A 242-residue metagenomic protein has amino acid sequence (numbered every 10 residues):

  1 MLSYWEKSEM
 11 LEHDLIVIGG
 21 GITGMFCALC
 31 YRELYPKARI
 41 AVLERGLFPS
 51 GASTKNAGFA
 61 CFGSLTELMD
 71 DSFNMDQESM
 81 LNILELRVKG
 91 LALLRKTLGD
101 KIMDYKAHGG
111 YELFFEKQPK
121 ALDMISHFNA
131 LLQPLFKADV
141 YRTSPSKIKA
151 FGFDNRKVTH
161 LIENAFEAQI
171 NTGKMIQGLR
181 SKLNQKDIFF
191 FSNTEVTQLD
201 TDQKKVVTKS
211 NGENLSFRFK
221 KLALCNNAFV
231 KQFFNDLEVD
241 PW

Functional and structural regions predicted by a protein language model:
M1-L15, E33-L34, A38-R39: Extreme N-terminal leader/targeting segments of oxidoreductases
G19-M25, R45: Glycine-rich Rossmann-fold phosphate-binding loop(s) that bind the pyrophosphate of adenine dinucleotide cofactors
R32-K55: Glycine-rich FAD pyrophosphate-binding loop
G51-E85: Glycine-rich active-site loop/strand segments that organize a redox cofactor
A57-A60, L65, G110-L113, L237-W242: Central beta-strand plus flanking loop segment that forms part of the substrate or channel wall within the catalytic
T66-S72, K96-S181: Flavin (FAD/FMN) cofactor-binding and adjacent substrate-gating region of FAD-dependent oxidoreductase domains
N155-F219: Helical element adjacent to the flavin cofactor pocket in flavoenzyme catalytic cores
S210-W242: Central helical "cap/lid" subdomain
